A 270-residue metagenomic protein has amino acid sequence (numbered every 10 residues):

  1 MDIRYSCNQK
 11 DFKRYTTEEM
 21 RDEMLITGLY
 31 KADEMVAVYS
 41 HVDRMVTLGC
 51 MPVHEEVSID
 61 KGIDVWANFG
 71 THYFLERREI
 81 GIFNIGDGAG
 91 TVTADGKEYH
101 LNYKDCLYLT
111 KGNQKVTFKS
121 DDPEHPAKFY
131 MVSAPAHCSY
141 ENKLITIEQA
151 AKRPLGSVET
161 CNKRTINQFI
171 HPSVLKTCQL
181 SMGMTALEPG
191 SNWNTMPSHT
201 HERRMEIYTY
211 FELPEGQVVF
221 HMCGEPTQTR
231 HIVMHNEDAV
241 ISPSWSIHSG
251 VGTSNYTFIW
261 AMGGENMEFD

Functional and structural regions predicted by a protein language model:
D2-I85, A89: N-terminal non-catalytic cap/leader segment that marks the start of a structured domain
G28-N68, K163-E206: A short glycine-rich, His/Asp/Glu-containing loop-to-beta-strand
Y39, D43, K176-I247, V251-N255: Acidic/His-leaning functional-site neighborhoods
P52-V53, G88, E215, P226 (+2 more regions): Short, glycine-/Ser/Thr-/acidic-enriched flexible segments
F74-N102, F211-N236: A short beta-strand-loop-beta hairpin characteristic of the jelly-roll/cupin
G86, G90-P126, V132-P135: Acidic, low-complexity central loop/insert segments
L101-D121, V233-S254, I259-G263: Conserved metal-binding segment of the jelly-roll/cupin
P123-R164, G224, I259-D270: Double-stranded beta-helix
